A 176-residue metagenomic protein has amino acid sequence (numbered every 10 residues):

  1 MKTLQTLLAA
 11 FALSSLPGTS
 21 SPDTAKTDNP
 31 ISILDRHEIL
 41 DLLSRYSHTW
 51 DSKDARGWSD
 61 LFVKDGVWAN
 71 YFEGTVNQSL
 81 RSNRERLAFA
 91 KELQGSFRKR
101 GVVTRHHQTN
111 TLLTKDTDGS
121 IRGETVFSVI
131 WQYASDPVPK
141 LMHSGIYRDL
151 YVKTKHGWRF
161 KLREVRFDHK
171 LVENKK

Functional and structural regions predicted by a protein language model:
M1-L7: Bacterial N-terminal signal peptides that target proteins for export
L7-S15: Bacterial N-terminal signal peptides
P17, W68-A69, Q132: A short hydrophobic/aromatic micro-motif that marks alpha-helical segments and, especially, helix-coil
G18-K64: Short, low-complexity N-terminal intrinsically disordered segments enriched in polar/charged residues
D23-I33, R98-K176: A beta-strand edge to alpha-helix "cap/lid" segment located at domain peripheries
R36, L80-N83, L141: Generic detection of long, well-ordered alpha-helical segments
A55-F127: A solvent-exposed, acidic/Ser-Thr-rich amphipathic alpha-helical stretch
